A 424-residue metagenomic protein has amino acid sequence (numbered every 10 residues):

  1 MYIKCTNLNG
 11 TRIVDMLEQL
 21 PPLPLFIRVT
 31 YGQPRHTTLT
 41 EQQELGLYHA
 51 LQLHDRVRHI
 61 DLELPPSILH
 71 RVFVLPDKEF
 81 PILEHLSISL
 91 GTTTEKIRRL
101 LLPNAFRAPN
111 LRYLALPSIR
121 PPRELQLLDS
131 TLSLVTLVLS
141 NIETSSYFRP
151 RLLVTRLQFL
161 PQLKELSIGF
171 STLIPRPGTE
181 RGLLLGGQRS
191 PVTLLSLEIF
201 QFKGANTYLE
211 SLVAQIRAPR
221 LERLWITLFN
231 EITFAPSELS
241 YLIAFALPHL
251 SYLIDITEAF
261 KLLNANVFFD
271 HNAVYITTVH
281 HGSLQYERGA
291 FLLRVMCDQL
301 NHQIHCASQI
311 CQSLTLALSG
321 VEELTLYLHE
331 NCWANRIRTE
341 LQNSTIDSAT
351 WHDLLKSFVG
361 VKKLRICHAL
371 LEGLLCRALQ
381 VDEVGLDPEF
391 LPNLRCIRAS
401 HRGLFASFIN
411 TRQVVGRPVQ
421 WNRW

Functional and structural regions predicted by a protein language model:
M1-W424: Leucine-rich repeat
